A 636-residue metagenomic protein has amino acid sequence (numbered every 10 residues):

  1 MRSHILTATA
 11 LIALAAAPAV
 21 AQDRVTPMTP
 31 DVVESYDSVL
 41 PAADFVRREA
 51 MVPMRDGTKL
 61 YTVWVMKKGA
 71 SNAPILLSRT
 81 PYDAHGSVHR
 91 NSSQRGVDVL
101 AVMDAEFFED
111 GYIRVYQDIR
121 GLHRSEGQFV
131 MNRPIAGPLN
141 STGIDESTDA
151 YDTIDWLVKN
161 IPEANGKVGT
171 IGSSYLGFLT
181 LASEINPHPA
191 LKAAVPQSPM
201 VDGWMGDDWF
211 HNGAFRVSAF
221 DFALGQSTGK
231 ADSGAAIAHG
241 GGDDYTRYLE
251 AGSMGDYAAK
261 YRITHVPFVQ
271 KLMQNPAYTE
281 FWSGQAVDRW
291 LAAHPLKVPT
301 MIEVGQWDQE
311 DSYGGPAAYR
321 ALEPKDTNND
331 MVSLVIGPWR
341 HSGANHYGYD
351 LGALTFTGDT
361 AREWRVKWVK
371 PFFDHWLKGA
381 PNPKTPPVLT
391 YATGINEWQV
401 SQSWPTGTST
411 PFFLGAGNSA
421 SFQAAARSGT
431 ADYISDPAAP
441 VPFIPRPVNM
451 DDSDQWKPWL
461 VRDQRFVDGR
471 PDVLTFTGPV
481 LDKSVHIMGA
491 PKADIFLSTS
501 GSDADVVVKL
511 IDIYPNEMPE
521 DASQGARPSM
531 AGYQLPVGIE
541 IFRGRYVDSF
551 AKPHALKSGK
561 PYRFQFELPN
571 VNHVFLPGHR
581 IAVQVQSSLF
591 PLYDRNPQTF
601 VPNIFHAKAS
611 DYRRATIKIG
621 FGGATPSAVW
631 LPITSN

Functional and structural regions predicted by a protein language model:
P30-A70, T477-K483, F496, F550-K552 (+1 more regions): N-terminal cap/lid segment of alpha/beta-hydrolase-fold proteins
S35, H85, V97-A101, E109 (+4 more regions): Accessory cap/linker subdomain of secreted extracellular hydrolases
K68-N160, G166, D208-F210, N345-F356 (+6 more regions): Cap/lid segment of the alpha/beta-hydrolase catalytic domain
V99, Y313-V332: Active-site-adjacent alpha-helix of alpha/beta-hydrolase-fold enzymes
P162-S174: Alpha/beta-hydrolase fold nucleophile elbow
G172-A182: Glycine-rich nucleophile elbow surrounding the catalytic serine of serine-hydrolase chemistry
L249-G252, D350-N636: C-terminal, loop-rich substrate-recognition/catalytic regions characterized by aromatic stacking residues
I302-V304: Short beta-strand/loop motif that positions the catalytic acidic residue of the alpha/beta-hydrolase fold
